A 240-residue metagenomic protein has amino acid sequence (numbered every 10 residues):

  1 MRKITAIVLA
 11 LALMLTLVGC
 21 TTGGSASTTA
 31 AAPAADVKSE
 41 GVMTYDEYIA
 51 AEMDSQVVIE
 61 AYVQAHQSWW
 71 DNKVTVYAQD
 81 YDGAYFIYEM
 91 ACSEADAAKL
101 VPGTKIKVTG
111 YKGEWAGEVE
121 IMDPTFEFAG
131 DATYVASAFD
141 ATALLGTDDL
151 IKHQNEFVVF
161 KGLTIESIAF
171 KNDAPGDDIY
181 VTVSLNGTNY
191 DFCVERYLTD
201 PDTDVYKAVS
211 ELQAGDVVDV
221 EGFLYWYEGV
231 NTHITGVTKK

Functional and structural regions predicted by a protein language model:
M1-V8: Positively charged n-region of N-terminal signal peptides that target proteins for export
I7, G24-S25: N-terminal alpha-helical "arm" segments
L11-A12: Repetitive helical segments and hydrophobic/amphipathic motifs
T16-G19: C-terminal motif of bacterial Sec signal peptides marking the signal peptidase cleavage site
T21-G24, A30-K240: OB-fold single-stranded nucleic acid-binding module
